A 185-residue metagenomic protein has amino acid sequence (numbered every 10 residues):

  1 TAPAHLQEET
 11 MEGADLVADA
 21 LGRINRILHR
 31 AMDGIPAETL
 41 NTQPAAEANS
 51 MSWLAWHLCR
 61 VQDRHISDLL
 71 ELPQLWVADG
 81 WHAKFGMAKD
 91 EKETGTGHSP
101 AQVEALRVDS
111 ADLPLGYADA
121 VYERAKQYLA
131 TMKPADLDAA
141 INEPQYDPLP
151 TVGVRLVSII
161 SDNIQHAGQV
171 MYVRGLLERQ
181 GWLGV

Functional and structural regions predicted by a protein language model:
T1-T10: Short, Lys/Arg-enriched N-terminal segments with co-localized hydrophobic residues within the first ~10-30 amino acids
T10-A18: N-terminal leader segment of winged-helix/HTH proteins
A18-H29, T39-G97, E123, A140-V185: Short, contiguous alpha-helical
A88-A139, V157: Acidic/histidine-rich alpha-helical segments that form the ligand environment of transition-metal centers
